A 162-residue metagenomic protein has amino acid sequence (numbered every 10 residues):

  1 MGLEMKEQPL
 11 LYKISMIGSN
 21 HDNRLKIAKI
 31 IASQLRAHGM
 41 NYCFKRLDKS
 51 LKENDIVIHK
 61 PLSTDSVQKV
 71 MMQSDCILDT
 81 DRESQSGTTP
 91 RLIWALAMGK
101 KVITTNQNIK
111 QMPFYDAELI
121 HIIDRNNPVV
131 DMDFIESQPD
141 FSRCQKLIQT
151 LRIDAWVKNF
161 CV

Functional and structural regions predicted by a protein language model:
M1-T89, K101-F114, R152-V162: Nucleotide-sugar donor-binding catalytic core of glycosyltransferases
A95-L96: Short alpha-helix at the nucleotide-sugar/activated-sugar donor binding site of glycosyltransferases and closely
M112-F134: Change "using UDP/GDP/dTDP sugars" to "using nucleotide sugars
N126-V162: A charged, aromatic-enriched C-terminal amphipathic alpha-helix characteristic of glycosyltransferases across folds
